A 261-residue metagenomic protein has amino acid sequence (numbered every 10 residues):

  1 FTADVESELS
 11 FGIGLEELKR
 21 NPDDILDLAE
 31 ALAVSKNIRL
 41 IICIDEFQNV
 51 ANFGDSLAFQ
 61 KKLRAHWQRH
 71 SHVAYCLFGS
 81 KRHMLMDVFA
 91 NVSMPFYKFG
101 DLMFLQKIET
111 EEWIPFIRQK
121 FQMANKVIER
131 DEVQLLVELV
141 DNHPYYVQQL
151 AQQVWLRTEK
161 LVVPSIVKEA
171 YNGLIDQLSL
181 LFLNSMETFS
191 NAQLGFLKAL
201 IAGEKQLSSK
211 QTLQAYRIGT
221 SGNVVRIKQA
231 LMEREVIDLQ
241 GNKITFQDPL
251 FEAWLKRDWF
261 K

Functional and structural regions predicted by a protein language model:
E8-K81, A90: Conserved Walker B catalytic segment
F47-N49, S80-M84, I108-E111, V154 (+1 more regions): Conserved nucleotide-binding/hydrolysis micro-motifs of P-loop NTPases
D87-E138, K160-L161: Helix-loop-helix "sensor" segment of P-loop NTPases
E138, N142, Q148-G219: Winged-helix-like regulatory helical subdomains adjacent to P-loop NTPase cores
Y216-R234: Short amphipathic alpha-helical interaction segments
M232-N242: A short, conserved structural fragment
G241-E252: Accessory beta->alpha helical hairpin/"wing" motif in late/C-terminal subdomains of nucleic-acid enzymes
L250-K261: Short, amphipathic alpha-helical interaction segments positioned at domain boundaries
